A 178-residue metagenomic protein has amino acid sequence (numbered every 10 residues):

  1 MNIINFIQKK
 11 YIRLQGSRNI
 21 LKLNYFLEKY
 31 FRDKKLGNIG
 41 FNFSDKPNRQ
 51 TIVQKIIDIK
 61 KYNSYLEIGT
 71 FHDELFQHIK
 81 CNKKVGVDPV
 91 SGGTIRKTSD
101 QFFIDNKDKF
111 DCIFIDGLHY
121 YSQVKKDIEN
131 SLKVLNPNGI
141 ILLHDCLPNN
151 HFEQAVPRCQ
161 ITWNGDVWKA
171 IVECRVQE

Functional and structural regions predicted by a protein language model:
M1-F114, L118-E178: A short alpha-helical cap/connector motif
